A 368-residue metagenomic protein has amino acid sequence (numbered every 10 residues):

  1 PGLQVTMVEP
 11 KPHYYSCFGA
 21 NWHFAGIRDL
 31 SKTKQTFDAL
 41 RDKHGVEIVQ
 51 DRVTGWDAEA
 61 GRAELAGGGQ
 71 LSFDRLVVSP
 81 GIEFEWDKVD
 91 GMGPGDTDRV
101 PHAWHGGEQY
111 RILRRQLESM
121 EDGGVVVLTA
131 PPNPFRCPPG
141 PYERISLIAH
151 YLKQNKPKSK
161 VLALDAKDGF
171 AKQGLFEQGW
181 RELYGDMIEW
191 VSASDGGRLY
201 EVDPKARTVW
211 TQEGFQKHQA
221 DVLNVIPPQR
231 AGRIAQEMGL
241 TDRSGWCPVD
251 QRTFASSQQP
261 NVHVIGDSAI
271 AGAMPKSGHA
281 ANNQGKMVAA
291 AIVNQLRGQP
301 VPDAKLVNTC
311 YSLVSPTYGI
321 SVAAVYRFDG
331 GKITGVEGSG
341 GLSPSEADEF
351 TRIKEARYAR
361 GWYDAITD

Functional and structural regions predicted by a protein language model:
P1-E47, P132-G174: Beta1-alpha1 glycine-rich phosphate/pyrophosphate-binding loop at the start of Rossmann-like nucleotide-binding domains
T6-V8, V49, V77, V127 (+4 more regions): Hydrophobic/aromatic beta-strand patches that form the interior of the parallel beta-sheet core in alpha/beta enzyme
K43-G55, E59-E64, L71, H150-G245 (+1 more regions): A Rossmann-like FAD-binding core segment of flavoenzymes
E47-E143, L147-Q154, N224: FAD-binding core/adjacent interface of flavoenzyme oxidoreductases
G93-M120, H218-K286, N294: FAD-site-proximal beta/loop scaffold in flavoenzymes
P132-K156, C247, S256-I265, A269-A273 (+3 more regions): Active-site substrate-recognition segment that forms the wall of the catalytic cavity or substrate channel
M274, A291-G338: Active-site-proximal substrate-binding core of FAD-dependent oxidoreductases
S321-D368: C-terminal auxiliary extensions adjacent to catalytic cores
